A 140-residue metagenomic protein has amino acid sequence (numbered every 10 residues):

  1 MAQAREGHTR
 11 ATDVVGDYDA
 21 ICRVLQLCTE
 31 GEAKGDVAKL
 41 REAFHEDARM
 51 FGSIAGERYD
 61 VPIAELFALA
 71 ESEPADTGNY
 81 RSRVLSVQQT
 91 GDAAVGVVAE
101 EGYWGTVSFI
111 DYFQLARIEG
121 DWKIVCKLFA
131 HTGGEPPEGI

Functional and structural regions predicted by a protein language model:
M1-A38, E42-E46, Y59, A64 (+1 more regions): Short, low-complexity N-terminal intrinsically disordered segments enriched in polar/charged residues
Y18-A20, R49-S108: Surface-exposed, charged secondary-structure patches
L25, R41, A93-V98, I124: A generic structural signal for ordered secondary structure
C28, A43, L69-S72, I118: Low-complexity, intrinsically disordered/propeptide-like segments
F44, E100-G102, L128-F129: Short beta-strand segments enriched in hydrophobic/aromatic residues within well-folded beta-rich domains
F44, G52-I54, R117: Generic secondary-structure microfeatures
S108-E138: Short beta-strand edge/turn micro-motifs at domain boundaries
